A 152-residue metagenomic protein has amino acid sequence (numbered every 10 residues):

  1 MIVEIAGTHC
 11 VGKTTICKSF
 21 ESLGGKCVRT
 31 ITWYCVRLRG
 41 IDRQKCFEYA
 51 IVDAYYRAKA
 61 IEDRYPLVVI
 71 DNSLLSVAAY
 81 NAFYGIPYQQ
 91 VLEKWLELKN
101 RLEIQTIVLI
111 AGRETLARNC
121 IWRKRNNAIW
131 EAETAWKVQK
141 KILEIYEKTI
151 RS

Functional and structural regions predicted by a protein language model:
I2: Walker A (P-loop) ATP-phosphate-binding motif of ABC ATPase nucleotide-binding domains
I5: Hydrophobic anchor at the beta1->P-loop junction of P-loop NTPases
T8: P-loop (Walker A) phosphate-binding loop of NTP-binding proteins
G12: Conserved glycine(s) of the Walker
T15-D63: Conserved substrate/cofactor phosphate-moiety recognition/catalytic segment in nucleotide-dependent phosphotransferases
T30-W33, I70-Y80, L109-R113: Short loop/turn segments at strand-loop or loop-helix junctions that form parts of catalytic or ligand-binding pockets
C46-L102: Glycine-rich phosphate-binding loop used to anchor ATP phosphates in small-molecule kinases, encompassing both
G85-K148: A glycine- and Lys/Arg-enriched "phosphate-lid" helix/loop adjacent to the NTP-binding pocket of small-molecule kinases
